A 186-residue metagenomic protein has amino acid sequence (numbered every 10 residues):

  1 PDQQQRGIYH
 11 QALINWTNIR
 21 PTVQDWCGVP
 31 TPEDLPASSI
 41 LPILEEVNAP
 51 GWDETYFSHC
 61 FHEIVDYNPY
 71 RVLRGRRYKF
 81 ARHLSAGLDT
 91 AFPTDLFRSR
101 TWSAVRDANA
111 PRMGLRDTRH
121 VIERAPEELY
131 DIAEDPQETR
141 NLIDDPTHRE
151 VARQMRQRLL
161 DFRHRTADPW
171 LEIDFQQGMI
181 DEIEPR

Functional and structural regions predicted by a protein language model:
P1-D2, S85-G87, D135, F162: Generic structural motif
P1-D34, S38-G51, R140: Substrate-binding rim/cap in mid-to-C-terminal beta-strand-loop elements of soluble/periplasmic
I14-N18, L73-R77, F92, R98-S103 (+3 more regions): Short, low-complexity, polar/charged sequence segments that are solvent-exposed and flexible
N18-W26, S39, I43, K79 (+4 more regions): Generic recognition of well-ordered alpha-helical segments
C27-E128: C-terminal cap/loop subdomain of S1 sulfatases and analogous C-terminal strand-loop tails that border
A110-E127, I132-R186: Long, internal low-complexity/basic segments
